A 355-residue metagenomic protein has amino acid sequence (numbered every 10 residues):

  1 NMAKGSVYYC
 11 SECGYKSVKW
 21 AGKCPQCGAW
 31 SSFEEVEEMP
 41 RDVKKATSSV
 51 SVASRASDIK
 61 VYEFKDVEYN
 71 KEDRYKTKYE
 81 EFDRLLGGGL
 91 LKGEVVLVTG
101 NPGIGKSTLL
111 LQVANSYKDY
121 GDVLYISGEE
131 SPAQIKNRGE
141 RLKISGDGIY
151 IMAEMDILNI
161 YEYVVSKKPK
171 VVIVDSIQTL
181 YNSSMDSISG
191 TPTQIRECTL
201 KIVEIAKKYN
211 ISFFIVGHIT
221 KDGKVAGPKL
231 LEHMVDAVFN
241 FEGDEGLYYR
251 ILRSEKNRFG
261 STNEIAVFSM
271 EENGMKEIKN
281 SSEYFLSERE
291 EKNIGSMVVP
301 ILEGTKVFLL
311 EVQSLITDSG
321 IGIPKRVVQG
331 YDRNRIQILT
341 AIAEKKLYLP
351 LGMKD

Functional and structural regions predicted by a protein language model:
C10-C13, C24-C27: Short cysteine-rich clusters marking metal-coordination/redox-active sites
P25-F33, M39-E68, V165-K167, V171 (+2 more regions): Conserved P-loop NTPase
V50-L142, Y161: The Walker A/P-loop phosphate-binding site
E72, D147-E154, N182-R196, P324-R333: Flexible beta-alpha connector loops of hexameric P-loop NTPases
P102-I104, E129-A133, R141, M155-N159 (+8 more regions): Conserved nucleotide-binding/hydrolysis micro-motifs of P-loop NTPases
D122, G148, K168-V171, Y209-F214: Loop/turn-to-beta-strand initiation segments
T193-F214, H218, M234-E245, E344: Substrate-engagement module of ASCE P-loop NTPases
D332-D355: Terminal-proximal interaction/regulatory segments of ATP-powered molecular machines
